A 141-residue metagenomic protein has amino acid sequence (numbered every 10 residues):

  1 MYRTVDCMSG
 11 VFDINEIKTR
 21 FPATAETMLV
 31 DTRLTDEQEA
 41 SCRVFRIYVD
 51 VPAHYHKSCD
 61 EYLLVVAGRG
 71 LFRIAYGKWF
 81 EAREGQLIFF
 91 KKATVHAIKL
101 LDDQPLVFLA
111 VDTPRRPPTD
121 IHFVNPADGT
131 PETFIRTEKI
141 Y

Functional and structural regions predicted by a protein language model:
M1-F45, P52-A53, F123-Y141: A short, N-terminal "cap"/entry segment at the start of jelly-roll beta-barrel domains of the cupin/DSBH fold
E26-M28, A82, K92: Residues that act as N-cap/strand-start positions at coil-to-secondary-structure junctions
L34, C42-R46, Y62, W79 (+2 more regions): Conserved hydrophobic/aromatic beta-strand scaffold that supports enzyme active sites
A40, V49, S58, K78 (+2 more regions): A generic "binding-loop/recognition-motif" signal
Y48-D50, E84-G85, K91-A93: Tight coil/turn sites that cap or link beta-strands
H54-Y55, F89: Short glycine/serine/proline-enriched coil/turn segments at secondary-structure junctions
H56, Y62-E84, T94, K99 (+1 more regions): A short beta-strand-loop-beta hairpin characteristic of the jelly-roll/cupin
K92-D120: Ligand-binding loop in jelly-roll beta-barrel domains
